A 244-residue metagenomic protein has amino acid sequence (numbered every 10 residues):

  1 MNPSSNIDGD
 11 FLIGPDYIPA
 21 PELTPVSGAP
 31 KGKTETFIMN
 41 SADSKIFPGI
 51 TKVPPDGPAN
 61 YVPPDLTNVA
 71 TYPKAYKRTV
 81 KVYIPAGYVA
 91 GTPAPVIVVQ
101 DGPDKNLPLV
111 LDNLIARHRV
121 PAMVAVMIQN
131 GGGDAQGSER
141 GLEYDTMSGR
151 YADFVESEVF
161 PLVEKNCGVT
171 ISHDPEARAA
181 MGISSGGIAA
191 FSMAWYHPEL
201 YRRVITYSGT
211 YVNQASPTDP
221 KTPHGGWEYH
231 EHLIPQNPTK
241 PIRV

Functional and structural regions predicted by a protein language model:
M1-V244: Non-catalytic cap/lid and distal C-terminal segments of serine-dependent acyl enzymes
